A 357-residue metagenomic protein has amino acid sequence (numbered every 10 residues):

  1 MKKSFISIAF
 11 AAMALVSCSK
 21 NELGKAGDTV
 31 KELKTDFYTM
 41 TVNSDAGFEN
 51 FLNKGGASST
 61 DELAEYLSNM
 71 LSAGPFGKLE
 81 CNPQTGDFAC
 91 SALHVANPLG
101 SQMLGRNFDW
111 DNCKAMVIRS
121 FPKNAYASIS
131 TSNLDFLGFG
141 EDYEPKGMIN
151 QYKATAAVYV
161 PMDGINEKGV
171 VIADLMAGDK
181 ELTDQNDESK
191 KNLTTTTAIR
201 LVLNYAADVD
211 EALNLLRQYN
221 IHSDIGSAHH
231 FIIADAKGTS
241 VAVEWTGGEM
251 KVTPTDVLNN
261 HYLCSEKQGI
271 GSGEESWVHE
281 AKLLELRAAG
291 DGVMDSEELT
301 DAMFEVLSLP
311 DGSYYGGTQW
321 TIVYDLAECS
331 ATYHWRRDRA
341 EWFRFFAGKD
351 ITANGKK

Functional and structural regions predicted by a protein language model:
M1-S4: Positively charged n-region of N-terminal signal peptides that target proteins for export
I6-A11: Sec-dependent N-terminal signal peptides
L15-S17: C-terminal motif of bacterial Sec signal peptides marking the signal peptidase cleavage site
S19-A207, S296-K357: N-terminal mature-domain region immediately after signal-peptide cleavage in secreted/organellar precursors
I199-A206, E211-R217, I221: Short N-terminal edge-element motif at the start of the domain
V209-D210, Y219-S227, G290, V306-S313: Short secondary-structure junctions and interdomain/linker hinges
G226-E274: Extended amphipathic alpha-helical segments with heptad-repeat/coiled-coil character used for oligomerization, fusion
D256-E298, Q319-L326, S330-R337, W342: Long, His/Glu/Asp-enriched segments that create or flank divalent metal/ion-associated functional microenvironments
